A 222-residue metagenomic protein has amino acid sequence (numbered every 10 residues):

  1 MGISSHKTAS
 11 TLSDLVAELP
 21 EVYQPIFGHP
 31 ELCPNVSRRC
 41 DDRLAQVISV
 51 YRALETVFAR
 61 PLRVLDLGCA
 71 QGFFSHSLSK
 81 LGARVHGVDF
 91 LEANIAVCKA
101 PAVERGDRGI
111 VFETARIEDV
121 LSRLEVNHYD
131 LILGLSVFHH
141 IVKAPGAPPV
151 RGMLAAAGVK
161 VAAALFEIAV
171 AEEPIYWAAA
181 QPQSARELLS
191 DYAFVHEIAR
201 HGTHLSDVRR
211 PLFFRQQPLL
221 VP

Functional and structural regions predicted by a protein language model:
M1-E125: Conserved N-terminal segment of class I S-adenosyl-L-methionine
L133: A conserved beta-strand element that flanks and buttresses the S-adenosyl-L-methionine
S136-V137: Short catalytic micro-motifs in class I SAM-dependent methyltransferases
I141-L154: A short, conserved alpha-helix within the catalytic core of class I
K160-V170: Conserved beta-strand signature within the Rossmann-like core of class I S-adenosyl-L-methionine
A178-A193: Short alpha-helix
A193-T203: Conserved S-adenosyl-L-methionine
G202-P222: Core SAM-dependent methyltransferase catalytic element
